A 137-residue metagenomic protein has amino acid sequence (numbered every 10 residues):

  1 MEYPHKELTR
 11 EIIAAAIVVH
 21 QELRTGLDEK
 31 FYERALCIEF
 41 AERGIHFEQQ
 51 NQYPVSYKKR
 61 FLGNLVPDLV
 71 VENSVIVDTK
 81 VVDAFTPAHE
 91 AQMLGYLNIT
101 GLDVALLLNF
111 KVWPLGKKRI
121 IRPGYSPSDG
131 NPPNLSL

Functional and structural regions predicted by a protein language model:
M1-H46, L115, I121-L137: Solvent-exposed, charged helical/coil patches that constitute nucleic-acid or partner-interaction surfaces
R24, F47, P67-F85, Y96: Conserved catalytic cores of phosphodiester-cleaving nucleases, focusing on short active-site segments
C37, I45-Q49, A84-Q92: A cross-kingdom feature that marks ATP-driven nucleic-acid transaction machinery
A41-K59: A short acidic/basic microdomain associated with nuclease active sites
N51, L65, W113: Short beta-strand or tight-loop elements that sit immediately N-terminal to catalytic metal-binding acidic residues
Y57, G63-P67: Basic/aromatic recognition patch in beta-strand/loop cores that engages polyanionic ligands
K80-L137: Nucleic-acid nuclease catalytic cores
